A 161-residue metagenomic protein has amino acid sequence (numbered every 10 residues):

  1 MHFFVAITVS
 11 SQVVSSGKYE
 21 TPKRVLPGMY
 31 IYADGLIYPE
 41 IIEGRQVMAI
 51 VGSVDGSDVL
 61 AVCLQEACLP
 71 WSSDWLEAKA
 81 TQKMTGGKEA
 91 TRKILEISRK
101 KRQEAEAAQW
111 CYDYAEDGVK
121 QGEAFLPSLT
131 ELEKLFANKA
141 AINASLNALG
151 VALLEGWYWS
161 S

Functional and structural regions predicted by a protein language model:
H2-P22, L26-Y30, E133-A152, G156-Y158: Extracellular, surface-exposed passenger/stalk and repeat segments of large secreted bacterial proteins
F4-K120: Short, compositionally biased
E104-F125, L129-S161: An exposed tryptophan-centered "aromatic clamp" motif
